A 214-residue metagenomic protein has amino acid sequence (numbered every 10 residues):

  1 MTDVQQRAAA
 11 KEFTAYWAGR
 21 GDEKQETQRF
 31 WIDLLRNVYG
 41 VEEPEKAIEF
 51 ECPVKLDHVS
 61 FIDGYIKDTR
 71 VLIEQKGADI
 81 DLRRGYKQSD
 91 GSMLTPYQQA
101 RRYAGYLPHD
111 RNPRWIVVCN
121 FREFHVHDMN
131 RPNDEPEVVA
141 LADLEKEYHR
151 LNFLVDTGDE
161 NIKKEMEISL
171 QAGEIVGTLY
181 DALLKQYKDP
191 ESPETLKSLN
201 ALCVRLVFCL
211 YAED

Functional and structural regions predicted by a protein language model:
M1-T14, G21, K55-H58, I62 (+2 more regions): Short, basic/polar, glycine-containing "phosphate-handling" surface segments that engage DNA
F13-E49: Acidic-basic catalytic patches of nuclease active cores, encompassing PD-(D/E)XK and other metal-cofactor nuclease
L34, Y39, I66, V71-I73: Central hydrophobic cores of alpha-helical transmembrane segments in multi-pass inner-membrane proteins across all
L34-Y39, L206-D214: Short alpha-helix boundary/capping elements
